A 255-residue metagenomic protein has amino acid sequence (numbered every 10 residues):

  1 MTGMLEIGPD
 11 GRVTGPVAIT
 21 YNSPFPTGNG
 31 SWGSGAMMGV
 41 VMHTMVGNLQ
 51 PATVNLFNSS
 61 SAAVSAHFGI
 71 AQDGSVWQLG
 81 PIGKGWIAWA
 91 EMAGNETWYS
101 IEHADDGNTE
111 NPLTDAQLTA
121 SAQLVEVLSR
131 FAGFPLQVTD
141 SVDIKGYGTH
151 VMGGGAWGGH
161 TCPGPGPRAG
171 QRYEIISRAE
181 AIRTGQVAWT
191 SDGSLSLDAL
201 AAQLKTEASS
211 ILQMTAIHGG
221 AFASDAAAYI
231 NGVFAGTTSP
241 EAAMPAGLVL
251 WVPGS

Functional and structural regions predicted by a protein language model:
M1-N22, N29, G33-S34, G107-T190 (+1 more regions): Basic/polar, cationic surfaces and motifs that engage anionic cell-wall and phosphate/carboxylate ligands
M1-N95, T161-G166: N-terminal catalytic cores of peptidoglycan-degrading enzymes
G35, S61, G94, E110-L118 (+3 more regions): Solvent-exposed, acidic/flexible segments
G39, L118, A122-V125, R172 (+5 more regions): Extracytoplasmic/secreted envelope proteins and their assembly/folding machinery, especially bacterial periplasmic
M42, Y99-I101, Y147-T149: Hydrophobic faces of well-ordered beta-strands that scaffold small-molecule active sites in alpha/beta enzyme cores
G94-N108, M152: Cell-envelope and extracellular/periplasmic
V187-A221: Primarily a LysM-type cell-wall glycan-binding module
S209-S255: Extracellular LysM carbohydrate-binding repeats and other cell-envelope/extracellular binding modules
